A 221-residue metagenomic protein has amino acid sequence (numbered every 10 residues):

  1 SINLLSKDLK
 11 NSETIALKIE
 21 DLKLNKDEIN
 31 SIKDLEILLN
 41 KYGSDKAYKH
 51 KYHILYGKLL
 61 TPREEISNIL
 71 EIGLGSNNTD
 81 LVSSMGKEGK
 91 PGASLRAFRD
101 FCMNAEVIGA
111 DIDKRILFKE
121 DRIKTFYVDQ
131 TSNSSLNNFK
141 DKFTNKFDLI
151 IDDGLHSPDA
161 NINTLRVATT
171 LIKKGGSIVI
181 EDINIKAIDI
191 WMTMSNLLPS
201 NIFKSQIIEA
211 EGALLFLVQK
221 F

Functional and structural regions predicted by a protein language model:
S1-I151, L155-V179, N184-F221: A short alpha-helical cap/connector motif
